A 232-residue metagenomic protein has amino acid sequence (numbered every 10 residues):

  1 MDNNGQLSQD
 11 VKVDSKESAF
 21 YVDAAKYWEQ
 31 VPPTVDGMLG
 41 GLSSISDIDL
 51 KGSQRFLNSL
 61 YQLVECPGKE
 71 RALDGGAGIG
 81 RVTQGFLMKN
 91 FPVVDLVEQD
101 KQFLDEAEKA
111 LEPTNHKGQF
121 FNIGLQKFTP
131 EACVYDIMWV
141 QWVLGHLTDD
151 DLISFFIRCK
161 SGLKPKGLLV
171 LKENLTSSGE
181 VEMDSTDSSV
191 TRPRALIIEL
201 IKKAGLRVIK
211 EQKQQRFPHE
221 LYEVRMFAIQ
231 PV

Functional and structural regions predicted by a protein language model:
M1-C133, L147-R158, G167-V232: Class I (Rossmann-like) S-adenosyl-L-methionine-dependent methyltransferase catalytic domain, capturing the SAM-binding
W139: A conserved beta-strand element that flanks and buttresses the S-adenosyl-L-methionine
V143: Hydrophobic adenine-recognition pocket in adenosine-nucleotide-binding enzymes
